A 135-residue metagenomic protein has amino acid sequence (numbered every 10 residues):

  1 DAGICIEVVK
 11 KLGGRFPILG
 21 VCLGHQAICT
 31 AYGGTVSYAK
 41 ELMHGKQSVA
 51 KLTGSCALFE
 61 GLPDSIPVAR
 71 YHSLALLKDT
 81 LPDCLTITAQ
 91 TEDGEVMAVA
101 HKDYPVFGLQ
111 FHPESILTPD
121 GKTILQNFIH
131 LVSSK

Functional and structural regions predicted by a protein language model:
D1-E60, L125-N127: Cysteine-nucleophile active-site neighborhood
C22, H72, H112: Histidine-centered divalent metal-coordination motifs
Q47-V49, V96-A98, G108: Conserved hydrophobic/aromatic beta-strand scaffold that supports enzyme active sites
C56-D103: Catalytic beta-strand/loop cores that center a nucleophilic Ser/Cys/Thr and support acyl-enzyme chemistry
S65, G108-P119: Phosphate-binding/catalytic loops
I116-K135: Acyltransferase
